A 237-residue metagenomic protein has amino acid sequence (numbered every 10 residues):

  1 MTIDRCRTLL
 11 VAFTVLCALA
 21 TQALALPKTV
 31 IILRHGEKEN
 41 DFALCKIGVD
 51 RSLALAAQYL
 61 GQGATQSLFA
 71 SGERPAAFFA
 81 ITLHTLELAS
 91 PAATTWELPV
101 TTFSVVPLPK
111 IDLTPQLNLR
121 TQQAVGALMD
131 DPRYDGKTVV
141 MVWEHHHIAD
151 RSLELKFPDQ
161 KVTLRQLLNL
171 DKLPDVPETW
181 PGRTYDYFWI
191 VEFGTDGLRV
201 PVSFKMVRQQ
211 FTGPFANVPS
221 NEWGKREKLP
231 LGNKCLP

Functional and structural regions predicted by a protein language model:
M1-F13: Bacterial N-terminal signal peptides that target proteins for export
C6-T8, A23, G36: Positively charged, low-complexity intrinsically disordered regions
T14-V15, L24: Intrinsic disorder/low-complexity segments in short proteins, especially the signal peptide and propeptide regions
A18-A20: N-terminal signal peptide c-region/cleavage motif recognized by signal peptidases
L26-G136, H146-P237: Active-site-proximal alpha-helix that buttresses catalytic centers in soluble enzyme cores
V142-E144: Short beta-strand segments
